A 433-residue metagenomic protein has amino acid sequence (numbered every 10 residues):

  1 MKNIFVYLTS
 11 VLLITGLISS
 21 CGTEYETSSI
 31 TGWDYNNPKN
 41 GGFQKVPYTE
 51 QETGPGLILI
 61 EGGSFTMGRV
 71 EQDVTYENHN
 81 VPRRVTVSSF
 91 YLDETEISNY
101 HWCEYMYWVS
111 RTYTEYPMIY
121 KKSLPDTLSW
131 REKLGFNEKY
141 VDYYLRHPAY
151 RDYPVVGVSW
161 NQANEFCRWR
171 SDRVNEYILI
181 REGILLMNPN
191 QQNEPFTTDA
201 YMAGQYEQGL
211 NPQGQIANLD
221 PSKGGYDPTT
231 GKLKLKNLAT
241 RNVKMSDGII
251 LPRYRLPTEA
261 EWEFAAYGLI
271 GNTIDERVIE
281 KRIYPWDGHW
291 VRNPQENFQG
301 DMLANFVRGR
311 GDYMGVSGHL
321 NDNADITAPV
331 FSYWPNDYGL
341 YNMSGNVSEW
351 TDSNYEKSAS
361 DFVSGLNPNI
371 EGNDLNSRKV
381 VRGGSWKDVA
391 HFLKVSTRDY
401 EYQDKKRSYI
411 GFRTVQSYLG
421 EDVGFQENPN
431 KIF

Functional and structural regions predicted by a protein language model:
M1-L8: Bacterial N-terminal signal peptides that target proteins for export
T9-G16: Bacterial N-terminal signal peptides
I18-S20: C-terminal motif of bacterial Sec signal peptides marking the signal peptidase cleavage site
E24-N37, I60, T66, E71 (+3 more regions): Functional-site microenvironments in short loops/helix caps that host divalent-cation chemistry
S29-I58: Post-signal peptide N-terminal segment of mature Sec-exported envelope proteins
T49-F136, R151-V174, G345: A short glycine-rich, aromatic-capped structural motif
N369-N373, D399-K406: Short proline/glycine-enriched turn/loop segments at secondary-structure junctions
S408-G424: Short, structured beta-strand segments at or near domain termini in extracellular proteins/domains
